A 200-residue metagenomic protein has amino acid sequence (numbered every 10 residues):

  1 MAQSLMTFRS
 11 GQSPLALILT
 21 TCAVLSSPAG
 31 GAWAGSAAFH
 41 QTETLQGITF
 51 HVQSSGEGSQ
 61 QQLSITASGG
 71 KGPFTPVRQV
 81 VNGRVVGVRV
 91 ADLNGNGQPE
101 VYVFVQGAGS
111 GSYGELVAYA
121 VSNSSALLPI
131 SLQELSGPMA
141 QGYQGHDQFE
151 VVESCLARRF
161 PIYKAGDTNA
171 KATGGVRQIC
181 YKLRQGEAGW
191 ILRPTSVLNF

Functional and structural regions predicted by a protein language model:
A2-I48, S55, P138-F200: Acidic, small-residue rich beta-repeat scaffolds with periodic aromatic anchors
H51-G83, P129-M139: Blade-edge motifs of beta-propeller repeat domains
S54-G56, F104-G107: Beta-strand C-termini and the immediately following turn/loop, strongest in propeller blades
Q60-L63, S110-A118, G166-K171, R177: Structural motif
Q62-G72, Y113-Q133, K182-G186: Beta-propeller blade repeat segments, especially FG-GAP/WD-type strand-to-loop junctions in 6- to 7-bladed propeller
R89-L93: Calcium-binding motifs, dominated by EF-hand helix-loop-helix domains
N96: Acidic carboxylate motifs that coordinate Ca2+ or other divalent cations, activating on Asp/Glu
V101-V105, L156-R158: Hydrophobic beta-strand segments that make up the repeating blades of beta-propeller and related beta-repeat
